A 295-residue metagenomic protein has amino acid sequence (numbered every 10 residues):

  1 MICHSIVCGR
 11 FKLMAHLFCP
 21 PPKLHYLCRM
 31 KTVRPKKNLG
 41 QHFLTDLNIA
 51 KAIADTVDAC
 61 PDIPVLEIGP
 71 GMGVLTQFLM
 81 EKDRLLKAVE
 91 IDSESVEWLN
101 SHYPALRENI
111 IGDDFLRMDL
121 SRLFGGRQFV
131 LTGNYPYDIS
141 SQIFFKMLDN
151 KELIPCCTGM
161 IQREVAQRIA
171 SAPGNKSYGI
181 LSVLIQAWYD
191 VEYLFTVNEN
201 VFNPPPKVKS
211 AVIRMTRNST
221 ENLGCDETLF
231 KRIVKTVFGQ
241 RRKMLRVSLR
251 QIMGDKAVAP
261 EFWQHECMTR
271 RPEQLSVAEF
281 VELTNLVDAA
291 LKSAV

Functional and structural regions predicted by a protein language model:
H16-T236, K256, E273, A278-V295: Catalytic cores of RNA-modifying enzymes
R241: Primarily a LysM-type cell-wall glycan-binding module
